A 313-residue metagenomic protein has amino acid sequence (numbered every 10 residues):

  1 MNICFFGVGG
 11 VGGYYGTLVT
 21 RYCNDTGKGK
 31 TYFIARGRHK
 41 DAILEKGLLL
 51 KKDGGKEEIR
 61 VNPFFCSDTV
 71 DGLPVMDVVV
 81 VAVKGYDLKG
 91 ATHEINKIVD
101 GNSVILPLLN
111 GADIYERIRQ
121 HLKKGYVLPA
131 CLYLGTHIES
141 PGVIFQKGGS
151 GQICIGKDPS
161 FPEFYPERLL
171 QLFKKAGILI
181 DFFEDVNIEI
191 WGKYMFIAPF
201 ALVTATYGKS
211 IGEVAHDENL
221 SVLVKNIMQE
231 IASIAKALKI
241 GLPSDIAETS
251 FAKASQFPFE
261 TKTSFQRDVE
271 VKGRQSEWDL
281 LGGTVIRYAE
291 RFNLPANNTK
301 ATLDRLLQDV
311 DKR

Functional and structural regions predicted by a protein language model:
M1-E58: NAD(P)+-binding Rossmann beta1-loop-alpha1 motif at the extreme N-terminus of oxidoreductases
N2, G29-K30, K174-K175, L223-R313: NAD(P)-dependent Rossmann-like dehydrogenase/reductase catalytic/cofactor-binding core
N2-C4, Y32, L106, C154 (+1 more regions): A structural signal for isolated positions on well-ordered beta-strands in alpha/beta enzyme cores
T17, R21-D25, H93-K97, Q120 (+2 more regions): Short, well-ordered alpha-helices that flank and scaffold nucleotide-derived cofactor binding pockets
E57-V143: Rossmann-like NAD(P)(H) cofactor-binding subdomain of soluble oxidoreductases
P74, N110-E189, K193: Rossmann-fold dinucleotide-binding core
V99-N102, I144-C154, A205-V214, K262-E270: Helix-loop-beta segment of a Rossmann-like dinucleotide-binding subdomain
N187-G212, N219-A232, P258-F259: Active-site-proximal catalytic alpha-helix in oxidoreductases
